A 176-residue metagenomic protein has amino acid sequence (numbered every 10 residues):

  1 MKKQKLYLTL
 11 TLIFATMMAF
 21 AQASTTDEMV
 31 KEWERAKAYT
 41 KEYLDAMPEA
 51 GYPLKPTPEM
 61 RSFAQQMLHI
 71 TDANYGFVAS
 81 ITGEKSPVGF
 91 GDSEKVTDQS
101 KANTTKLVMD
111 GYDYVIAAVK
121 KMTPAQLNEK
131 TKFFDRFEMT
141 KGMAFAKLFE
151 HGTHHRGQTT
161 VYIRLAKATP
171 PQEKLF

Functional and structural regions predicted by a protein language model:
M1-S24: Bacterial Sec-dependent N-terminal signal peptides
L6-Y7, Q22-D27, P87, V96-S100 (+2 more regions): Iron-associated oxidoreductase/ferritin-like identity signal
V30-E34, K41, G51-S93, K132-F176: Short, contiguous alpha-helical
K31, R35, Y39-E42, K106-Y114: A non-catalytic, amphipathic alpha-helix used as a structural packing/dimerization or gating element in enzyme scaffolds
V96-K132, T140-G152: Acidic/histidine-rich alpha-helical segments that form the ligand environment of transition-metal centers
